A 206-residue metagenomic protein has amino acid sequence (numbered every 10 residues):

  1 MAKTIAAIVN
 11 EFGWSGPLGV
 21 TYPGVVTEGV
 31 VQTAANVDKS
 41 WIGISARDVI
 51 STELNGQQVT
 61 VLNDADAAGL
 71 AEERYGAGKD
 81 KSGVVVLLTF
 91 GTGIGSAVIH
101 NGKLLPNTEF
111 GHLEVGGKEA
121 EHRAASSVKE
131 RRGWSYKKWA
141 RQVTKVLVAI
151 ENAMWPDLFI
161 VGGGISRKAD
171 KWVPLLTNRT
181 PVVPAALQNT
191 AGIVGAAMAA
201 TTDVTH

Functional and structural regions predicted by a protein language model:
M1-L18, V26-V30, I50-V59, A71-F90 (+1 more regions): ATP-binding/phosphotransfer module of carbohydrate and carboxylate kinases, centering on a glycine-rich
P23: Conserved NAD(P)H cofactor-binding loop of Rossmann-fold oxidoreductase domains
V31-I44: A charged helix-plus-loop insertion that forms the helical arch/lid used to bind and gate nucleic-acid substrates
S45-V49: Internal amphipathic helical hairpin motif
V61-A65: Short loop/edge segments at beta-strand edges and connector loops that shape dinucleotide/nucleotide cofactor-binding
A67-G69: Gly/Ser/Thr-enriched, mixed-charge loops and adjacent short helices that form phosphate/oxyanion-binding elements
